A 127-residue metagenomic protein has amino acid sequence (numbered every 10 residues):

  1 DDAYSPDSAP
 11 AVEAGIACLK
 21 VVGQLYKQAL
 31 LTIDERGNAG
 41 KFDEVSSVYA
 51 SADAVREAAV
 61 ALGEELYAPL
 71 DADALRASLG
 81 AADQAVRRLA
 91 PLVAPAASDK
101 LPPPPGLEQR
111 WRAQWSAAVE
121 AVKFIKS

Functional and structural regions predicted by a protein language model:
D2-S127: Extended, alpha-helical interaction "stalks"
